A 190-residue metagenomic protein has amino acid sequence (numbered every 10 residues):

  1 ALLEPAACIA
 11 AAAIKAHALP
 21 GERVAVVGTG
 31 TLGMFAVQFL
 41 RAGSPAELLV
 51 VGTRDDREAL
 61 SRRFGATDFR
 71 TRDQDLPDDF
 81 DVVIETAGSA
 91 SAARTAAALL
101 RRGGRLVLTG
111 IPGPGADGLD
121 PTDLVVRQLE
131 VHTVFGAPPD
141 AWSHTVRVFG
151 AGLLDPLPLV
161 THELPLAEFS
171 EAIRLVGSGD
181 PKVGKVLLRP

Functional and structural regions predicted by a protein language model:
A1-D73: Mid-domain Rossmann-like dinucleotide-binding core that forms the NAD(H)/NADP(H) cofactor-binding site
A6-I9, G33, F80, A93 (+3 more regions): A general structural signal for well-ordered alpha-helical segments in protein cores
H17-L19, G88, R101-R102, L154 (+1 more regions): Short conserved AdoMet
V51-R54, T86, G110, F135: N-terminal Rossmann-fold cofactor-binding loop
D75-V83: A short acidic, Gly/Pro-enriched loop at the edge of an enzyme's catalytic core that lines a small-molecule cofactor
A90-A151, R189-P190: Glycine-rich phosphate-binding loop and adjacent beta-alpha segment of Rossmann(oid) nucleotide-cofactor-binding
P139-P190: C-terminal hydrophobic helical "lid"/dimerization subdomain of Rossmann-like NAD(P)H-dependent oxidoreductases
